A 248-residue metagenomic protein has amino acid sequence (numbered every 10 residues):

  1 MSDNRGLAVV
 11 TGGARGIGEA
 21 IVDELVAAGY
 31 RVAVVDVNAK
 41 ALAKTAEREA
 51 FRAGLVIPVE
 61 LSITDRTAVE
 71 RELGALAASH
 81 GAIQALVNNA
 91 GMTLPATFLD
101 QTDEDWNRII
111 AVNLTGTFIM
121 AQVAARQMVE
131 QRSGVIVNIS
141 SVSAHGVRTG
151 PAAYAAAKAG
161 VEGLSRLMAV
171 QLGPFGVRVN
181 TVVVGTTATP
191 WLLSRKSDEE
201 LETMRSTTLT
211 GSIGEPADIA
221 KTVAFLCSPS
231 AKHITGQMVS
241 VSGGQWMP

Functional and structural regions predicted by a protein language model:
S2, H145-G146, A224, T235-P248: Short C-terminal tail/terminal secondary-structure segment of NAD(P)H-dependent dehydrogenase/reductase domains
T97-F98, D105-I110, L192, E200-M204: Substrate-binding pocket helix/loop in short-chain dehydrogenase/reductase
L99, G146-A152, P174-F175, G211 (+1 more regions): Active-site loop immediately N-terminal to the catalytic Tyr-X3-Lys motif of short-chain dehydrogenase/reductase
A121, A157-G160, S165: Active-site helix of classical SDR
R126, V170-P174, K232: Alpha-helical segment proximal to the catalytic Tyr-Lys
S141: Residue(s) in the substrate-gating loop at a strand-loop-helix junction that position the organic substrate next
T181, T203-I234, V241-G243: C-terminal helical subdomain
